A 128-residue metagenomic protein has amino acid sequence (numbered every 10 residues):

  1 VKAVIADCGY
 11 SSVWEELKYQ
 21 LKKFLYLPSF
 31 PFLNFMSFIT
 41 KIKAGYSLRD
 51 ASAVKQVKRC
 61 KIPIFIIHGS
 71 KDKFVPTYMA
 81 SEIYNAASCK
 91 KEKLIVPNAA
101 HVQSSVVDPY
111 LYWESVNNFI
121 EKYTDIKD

Functional and structural regions predicted by a protein language model:
V1-Y46: Hydrolase active-site cap/lid region
I5, F65-I67, L94: Hydrophobic/aromatic beta-strand patches that form the interior of the parallel beta-sheet core in alpha/beta enzyme
T40-Q56, I62: Active-site nucleophile elbow and catalytic-triad environment of alpha/beta-hydrolase enzymes
R49, K73-M79, S104: Conserved alpha/beta-hydrolase "acid-adjacent" motif
A53, I62, P76-N85: Short alpha-helix in the alpha/beta-hydrolase fold that links the catalytic acid
V57-K61, I66-H68, D72: Short beta-strand/loop motif that positions the catalytic acidic residue of the alpha/beta-hydrolase fold
Y84-S104, P109, S115: Catalytic histidine neighborhood in serine/cysteine hydrolases with alpha/beta-hydrolase-type architecture
V107-D128: Catalytic active-site module of serine/aspartate enzymes centered on a nucleophile-bearing elbow/loop
